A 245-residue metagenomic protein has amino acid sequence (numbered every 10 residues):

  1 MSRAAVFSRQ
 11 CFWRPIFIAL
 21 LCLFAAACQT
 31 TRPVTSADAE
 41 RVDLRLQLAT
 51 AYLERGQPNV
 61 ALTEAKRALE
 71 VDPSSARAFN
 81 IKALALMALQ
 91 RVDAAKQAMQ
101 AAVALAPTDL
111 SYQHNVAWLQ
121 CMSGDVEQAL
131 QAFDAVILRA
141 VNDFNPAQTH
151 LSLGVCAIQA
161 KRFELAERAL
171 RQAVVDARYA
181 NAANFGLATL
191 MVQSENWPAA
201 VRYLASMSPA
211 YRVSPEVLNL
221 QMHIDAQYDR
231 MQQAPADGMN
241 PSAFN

Functional and structural regions predicted by a protein language model:
C22-L44: Bacterial Sec signal peptide processing site at the extreme N-terminus
P33, A39, W197, V201-N245: Terminal, low-structured helical/coil segments at or just beyond the last alpha-helical repeat
A37, V71, L105, R139-N142 (+3 more regions): Structural marker of alpha-solenoid helical repeat scaffolds
L44, A78, Y112, P146-T149 (+2 more regions): TPR alpha-solenoid repeat register
Q47, I81, N115, S152 (+2 more regions): Canonical tetratricopeptide repeat
E54-R55, A88-L89, M122-S123, V155-Q159 (+2 more regions): Register position in tetratricopeptide repeats
